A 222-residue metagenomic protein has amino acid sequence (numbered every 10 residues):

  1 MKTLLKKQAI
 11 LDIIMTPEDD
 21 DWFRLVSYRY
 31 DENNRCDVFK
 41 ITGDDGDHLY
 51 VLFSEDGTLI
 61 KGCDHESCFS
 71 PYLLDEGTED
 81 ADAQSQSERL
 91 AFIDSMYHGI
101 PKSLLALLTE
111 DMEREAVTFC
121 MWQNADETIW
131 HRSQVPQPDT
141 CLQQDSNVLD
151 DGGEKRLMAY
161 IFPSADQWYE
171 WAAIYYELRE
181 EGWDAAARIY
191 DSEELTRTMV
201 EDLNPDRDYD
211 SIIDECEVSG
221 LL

Functional and structural regions predicted by a protein language model:
M1-G46, E55, P71-L222: N-terminal domain-onset segments
T58-L59: Primarily extracytoplasmic ectodomains and periplasmic/lumenal surface modules that are beta-strand-rich
C63-P71: Short, solvent-exposed aromatic-acidic interface loops
